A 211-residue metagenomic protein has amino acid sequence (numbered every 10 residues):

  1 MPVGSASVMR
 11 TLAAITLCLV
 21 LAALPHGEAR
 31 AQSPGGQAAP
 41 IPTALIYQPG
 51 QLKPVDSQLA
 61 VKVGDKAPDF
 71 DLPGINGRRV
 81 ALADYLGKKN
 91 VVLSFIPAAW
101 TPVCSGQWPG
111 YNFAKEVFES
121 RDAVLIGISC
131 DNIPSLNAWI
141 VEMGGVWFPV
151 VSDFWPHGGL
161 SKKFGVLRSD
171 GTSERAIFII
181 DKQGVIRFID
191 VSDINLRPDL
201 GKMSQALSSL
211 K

Functional and structural regions predicted by a protein language model:
P2-P73: N-terminal targeting signals for export/organelle localization
K66, N90, T172-E174: Short, small/polar residue-rich loop motifs at catalytic or cofactor-binding pockets
L82-Y111: Short active-site neighborhood of thiol/selenol oxidoreductases, capturing the structured segment around
V103-V146, P156-L160: Structural microenvironment flanking redox-active thiols in thiol-disulfide oxidoreductases
W147-F148, V166-F178: Structural micro-motif
P149-D153: Short acidic-hydrophobic, aromatic-tinged amphipathic segments that line or gate anion-handling sites
T172-K211: Thiol-/selenol-based redox modules, centered on thioredoxin-like and closely related oxidoreductase domains
